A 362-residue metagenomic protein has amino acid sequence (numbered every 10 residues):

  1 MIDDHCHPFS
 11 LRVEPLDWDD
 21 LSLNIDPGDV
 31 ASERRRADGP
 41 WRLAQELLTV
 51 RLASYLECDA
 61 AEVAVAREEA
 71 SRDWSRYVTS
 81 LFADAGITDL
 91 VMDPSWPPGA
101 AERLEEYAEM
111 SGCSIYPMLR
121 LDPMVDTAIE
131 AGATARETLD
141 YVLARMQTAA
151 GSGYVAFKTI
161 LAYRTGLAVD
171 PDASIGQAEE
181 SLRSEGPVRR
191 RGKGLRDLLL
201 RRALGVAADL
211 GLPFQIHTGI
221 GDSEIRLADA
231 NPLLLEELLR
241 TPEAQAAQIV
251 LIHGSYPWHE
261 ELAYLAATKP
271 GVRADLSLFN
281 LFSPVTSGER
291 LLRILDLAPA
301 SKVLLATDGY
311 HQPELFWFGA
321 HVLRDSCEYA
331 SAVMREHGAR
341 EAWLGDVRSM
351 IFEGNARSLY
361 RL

Functional and structural regions predicted by a protein language model:
M1-D4, L11, L16-Y55, V65-E69 (+2 more regions): Mid-to-C-terminal alpha-helical segments outside catalytic/metal-binding sites
I2-C6, D89-M92, C113-L121, F157-T159 (+4 more regions): Hydrophobic faces of well-ordered beta-strands that scaffold small-molecule active sites in alpha/beta enzyme cores
H7, S95, R120-D126, I160-R164 (+4 more regions): Active-site beta-loop-alpha junctions enriched in small/polar residues
D17-S111, P117, L139-S152: Alpha-helical scaffold segments that flank or form the walls of functional sites
S80-D84, E102-P117, R145-G153, G205-D209 (+3 more regions): Acidic (Asp/Glu)-rich catalytic clusters
L119-D140: A gly/proline- and charged-residue-enriched helix-loop-helix capping module
S152-E260: Divalent metal-binding pocket/active-site signature
E237, Q245-Q248, H253-L362: H/E-rich (His + Asp/Glu) clusters that bind or coordinate divalent metals
